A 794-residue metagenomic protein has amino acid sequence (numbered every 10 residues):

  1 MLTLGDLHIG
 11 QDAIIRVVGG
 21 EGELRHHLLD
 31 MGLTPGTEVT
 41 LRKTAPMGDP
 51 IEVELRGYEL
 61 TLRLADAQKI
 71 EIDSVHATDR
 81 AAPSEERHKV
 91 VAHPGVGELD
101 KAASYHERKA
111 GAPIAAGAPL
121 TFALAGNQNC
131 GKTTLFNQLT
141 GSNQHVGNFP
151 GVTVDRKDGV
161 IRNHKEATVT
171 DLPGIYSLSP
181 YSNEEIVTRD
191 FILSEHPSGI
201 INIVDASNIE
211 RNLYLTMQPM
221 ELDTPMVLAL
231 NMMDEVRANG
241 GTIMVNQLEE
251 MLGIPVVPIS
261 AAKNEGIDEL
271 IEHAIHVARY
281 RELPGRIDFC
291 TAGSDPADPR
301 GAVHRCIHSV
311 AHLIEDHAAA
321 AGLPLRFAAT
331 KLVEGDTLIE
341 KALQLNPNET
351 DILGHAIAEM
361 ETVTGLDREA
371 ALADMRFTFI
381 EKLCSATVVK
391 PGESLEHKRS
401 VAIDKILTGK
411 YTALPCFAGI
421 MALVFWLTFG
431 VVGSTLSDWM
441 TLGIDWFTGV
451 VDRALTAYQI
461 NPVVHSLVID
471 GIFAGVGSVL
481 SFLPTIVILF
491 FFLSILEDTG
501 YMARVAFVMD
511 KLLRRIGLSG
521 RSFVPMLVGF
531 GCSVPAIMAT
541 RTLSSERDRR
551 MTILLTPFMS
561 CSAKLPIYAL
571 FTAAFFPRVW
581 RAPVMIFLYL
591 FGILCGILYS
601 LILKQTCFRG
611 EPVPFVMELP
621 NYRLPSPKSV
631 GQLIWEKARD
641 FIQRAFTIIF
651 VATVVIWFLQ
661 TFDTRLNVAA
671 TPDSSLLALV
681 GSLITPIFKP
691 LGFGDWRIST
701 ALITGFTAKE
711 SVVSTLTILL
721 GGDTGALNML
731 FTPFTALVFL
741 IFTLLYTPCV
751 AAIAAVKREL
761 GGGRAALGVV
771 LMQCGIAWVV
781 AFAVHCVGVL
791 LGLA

Functional and structural regions predicted by a protein language model:
G95-S177: Conserved G1/Walker A P-loop phosphate-binding module
H164, R189-V256, I567, A574: Conserved C-terminal guanine-recognition region of P-loop GTPase G domains, centered on the G4
V227, R237-P391: Alpha-helical transmembrane helix bundles of large polytopic membrane transport and channel proteins
V363, A370-D374, K390, V431-I472 (+5 more regions): Extended, low-charge hydrophobic alpha-helical regions
L407-F507: Core alpha-helical transmembrane segments of integral membrane proteins
C416-L427, L489-S494, T572-F575, Y589-I602 (+3 more regions): Hydrophobic core segments of alpha-helical transmembrane domains in multi-pass membrane transport and ion-translocation
L442, W446-V450, A503-S533, R609-L633 (+1 more regions): Juxtamembrane inter-helical linkers in multi-pass membrane proteins
F558, S562-I586, A751-G762, A783-A794: Transmembrane helix-loop junctions at the membrane interface of multipass transporters and ion channels
